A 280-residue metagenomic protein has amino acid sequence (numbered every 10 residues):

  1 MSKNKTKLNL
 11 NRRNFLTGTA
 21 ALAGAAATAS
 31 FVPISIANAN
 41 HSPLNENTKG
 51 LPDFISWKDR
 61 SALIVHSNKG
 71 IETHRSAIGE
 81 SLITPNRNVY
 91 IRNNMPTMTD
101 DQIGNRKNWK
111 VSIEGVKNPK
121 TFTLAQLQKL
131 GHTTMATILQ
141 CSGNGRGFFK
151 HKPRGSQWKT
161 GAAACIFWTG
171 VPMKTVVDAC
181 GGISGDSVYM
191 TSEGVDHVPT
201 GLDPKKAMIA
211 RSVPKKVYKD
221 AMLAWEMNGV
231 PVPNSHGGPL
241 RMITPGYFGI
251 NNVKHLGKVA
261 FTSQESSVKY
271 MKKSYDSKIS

Functional and structural regions predicted by a protein language model:
M1-L10, A29, I36-N38: N-terminal secretory signal peptides
K3-A23: N-terminal secretory signal peptides and thylakoid transit peptides that target proteins across membranes
A21, A27-S30: Short, glycine/alanine-rich hydrophobic alpha-helices that insert into or span membranes
N40-S280: Structured, non-membrane catalytic/scaffold regions adjacent to prosthetic-group chemistry
